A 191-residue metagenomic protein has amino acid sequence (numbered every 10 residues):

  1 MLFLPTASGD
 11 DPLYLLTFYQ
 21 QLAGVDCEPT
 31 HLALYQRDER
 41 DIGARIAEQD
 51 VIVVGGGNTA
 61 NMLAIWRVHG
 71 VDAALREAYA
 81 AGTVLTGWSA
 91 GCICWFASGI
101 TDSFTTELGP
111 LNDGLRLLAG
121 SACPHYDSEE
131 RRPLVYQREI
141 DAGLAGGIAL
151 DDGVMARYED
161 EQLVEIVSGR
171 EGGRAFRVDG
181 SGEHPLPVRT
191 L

Functional and structural regions predicted by a protein language model:
L2-N61, I65: Portal/gating segments that form or line small-molecule/metal binding sites
F3-A23, V51, G99-T101, T105-L191: C-terminal and late-domain segments of enzyme folds
T17, D41, G70-A74, L134: Short Gly/charged-rich anion-binding patches and loops
A23, I46-A47, R76-A80, I140-D141: Alpha-helix boundary recognition
T30-A33, V53-V54, L85-W88, G147-L150: General beta-strand structural signal in soluble alpha/beta enzymes
Y35, G91-C92, G153: Residue-level "edge-of-site" marker
E39-R40, F96, R157-Y158: Short secondary-structure boundary/hinge segments and terminal tails
G55, N61-E130: Class I SAM-dependent methyltransferase SAM-binding "motif I" and its flanking Rossmann-like core
